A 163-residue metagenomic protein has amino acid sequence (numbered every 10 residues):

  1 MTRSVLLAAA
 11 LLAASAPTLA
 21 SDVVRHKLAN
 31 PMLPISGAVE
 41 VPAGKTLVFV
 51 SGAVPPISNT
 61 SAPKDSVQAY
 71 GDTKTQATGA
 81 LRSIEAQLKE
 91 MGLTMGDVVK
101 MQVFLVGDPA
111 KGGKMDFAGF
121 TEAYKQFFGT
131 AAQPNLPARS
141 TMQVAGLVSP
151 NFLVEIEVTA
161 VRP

Functional and structural regions predicted by a protein language model:
T2-R82, A86-Q102, D108-P163: N-terminal presequence-like segments and the immediate start of the first folded domain
